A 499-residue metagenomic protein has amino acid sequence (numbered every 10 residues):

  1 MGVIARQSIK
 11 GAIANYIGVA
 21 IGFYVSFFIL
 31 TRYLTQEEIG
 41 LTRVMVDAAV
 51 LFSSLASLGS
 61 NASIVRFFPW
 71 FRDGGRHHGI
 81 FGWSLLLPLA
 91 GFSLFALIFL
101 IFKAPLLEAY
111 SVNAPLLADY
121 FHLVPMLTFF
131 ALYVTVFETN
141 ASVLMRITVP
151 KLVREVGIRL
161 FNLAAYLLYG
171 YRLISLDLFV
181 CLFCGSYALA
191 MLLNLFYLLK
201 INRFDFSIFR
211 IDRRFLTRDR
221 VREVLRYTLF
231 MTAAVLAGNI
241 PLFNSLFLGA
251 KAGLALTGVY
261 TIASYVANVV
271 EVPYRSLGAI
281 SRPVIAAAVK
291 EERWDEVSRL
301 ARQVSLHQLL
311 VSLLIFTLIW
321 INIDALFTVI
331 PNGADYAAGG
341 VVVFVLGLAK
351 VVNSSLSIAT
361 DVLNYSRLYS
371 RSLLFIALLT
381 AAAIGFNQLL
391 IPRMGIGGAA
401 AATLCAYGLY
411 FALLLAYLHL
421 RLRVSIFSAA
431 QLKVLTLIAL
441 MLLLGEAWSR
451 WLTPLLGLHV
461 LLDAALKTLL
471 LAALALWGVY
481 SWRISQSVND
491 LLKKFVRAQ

Functional and structural regions predicted by a protein language model:
M1-I4, L116, R172, L176-L182 (+4 more regions): Interhelical loop/hinge segments that connect adjacent transmembrane helices in multipass membrane
V3-A62, G91-L100, L127, R226-G249 (+2 more regions): Signature of the first transmembrane helix
A5, F130-V156, G347-L378, L418-L420: Membrane-interface junctions at transmembrane-helix termini in multi-pass inner-membrane proteins
Q7-F23, I158, L182-L198, N202 (+4 more regions): Transmembrane helical elements of multi-pass membrane transporters/channels
F27, S57-D73, V143, A263-S305 (+2 more regions): Helix-loop junctions and terminal segments of transmembrane helices in multi-pass membrane transport/translocation
Q36, K103-V124, W320-K350, S357: Interfacial segments at transmembrane-helix termini and the short loops linking adjacent helices
L152-F204, S264, A377-I384, Q388 (+3 more regions): Hydrophobic alpha-helical transmembrane segments
E446-Q499: Membrane-proximal transmembrane or re-entrant/amphipathic helices at the cytosolic face
